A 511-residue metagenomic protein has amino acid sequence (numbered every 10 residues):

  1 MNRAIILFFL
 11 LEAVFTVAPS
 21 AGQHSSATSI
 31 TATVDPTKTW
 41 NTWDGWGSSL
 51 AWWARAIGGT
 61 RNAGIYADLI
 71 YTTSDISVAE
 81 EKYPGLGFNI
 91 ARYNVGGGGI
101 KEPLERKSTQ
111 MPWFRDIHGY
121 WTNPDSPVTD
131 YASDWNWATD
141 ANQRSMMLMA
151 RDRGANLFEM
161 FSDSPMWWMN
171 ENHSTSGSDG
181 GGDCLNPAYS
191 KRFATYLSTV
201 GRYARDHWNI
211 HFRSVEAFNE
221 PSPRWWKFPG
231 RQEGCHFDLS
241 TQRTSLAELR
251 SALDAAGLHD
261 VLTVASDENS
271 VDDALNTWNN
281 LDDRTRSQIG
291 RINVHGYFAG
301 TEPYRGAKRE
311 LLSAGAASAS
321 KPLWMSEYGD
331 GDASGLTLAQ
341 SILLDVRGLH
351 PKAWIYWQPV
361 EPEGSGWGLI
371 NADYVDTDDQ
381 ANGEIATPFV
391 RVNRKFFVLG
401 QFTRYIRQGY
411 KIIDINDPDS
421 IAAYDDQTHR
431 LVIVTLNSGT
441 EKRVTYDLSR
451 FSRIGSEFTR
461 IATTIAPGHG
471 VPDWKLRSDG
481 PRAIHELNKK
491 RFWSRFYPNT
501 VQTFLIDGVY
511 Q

Functional and structural regions predicted by a protein language model:
F8-V14: Bacterial N-terminal signal peptides
S29, V34-R213, E233-F237, A247: N-terminal catalytic cores of secreted or lumenal carbohydrate-active enzymes
T42-L50, N89-V95, G99-E102, L157-F161 (+6 more regions): Structural recognition of the beta-strand scaffold that forms the well-ordered cores of secreted hydrolase catalytic
R192-H211, P221-Y328: Active-site neighborhood of glycoside hydrolase catalytic domains
P322-Q401, I413-D417: Aromatic/acidic polysaccharide-binding cleft in carbohydrate-active enzymes
I415-S456, N499-L505: Carbohydrate-binding surface patches
S449-L476: Solvent-exposed beta-hairpin/edge-strand motifs
D479-Q511: C-terminal beta-strand-rich structural cap/linker in extracellular carbohydrate-active enzymes
